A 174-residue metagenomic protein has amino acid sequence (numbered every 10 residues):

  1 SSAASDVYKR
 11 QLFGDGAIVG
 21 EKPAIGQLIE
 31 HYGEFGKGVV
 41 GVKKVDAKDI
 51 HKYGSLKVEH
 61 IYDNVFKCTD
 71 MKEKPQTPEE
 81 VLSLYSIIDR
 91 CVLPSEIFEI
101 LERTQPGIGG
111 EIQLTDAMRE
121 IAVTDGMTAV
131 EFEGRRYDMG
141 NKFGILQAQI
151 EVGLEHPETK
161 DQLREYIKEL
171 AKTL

Functional and structural regions predicted by a protein language model:
S1-Y8: Short, small-residue-biased leader/transition segments that mark boundaries at the very start of proteins
K9-R10, I29-G33, H60-D138, K142-E165: Catalytic-core segments of class I nucleotidyltransferases/pyrophosphorylases that form NMP-activated intermediates
L12-D15: Active-site acidic Asp-centered loop
A17-A47: Conserved donor-nucleotide/metal-binding helix-loop-beta segment in metal-dependent transferases, i.e., the alpha-helix
E21-A24, I50-G54, E80-L84, E102-T104: A short secondary-structure junction signal
G38-K43, H51-S55, K74-E79, L114-D116: Glycine-rich, charged/polar anion/phosphate-binding loops that engage phosphate groups from diverse ligands
D49-K52, L56, R90, P94: Nucleotide-activated chemistry modules centered on ATP-dependent adenylation/adenylyltransferase
L163-Y166, L170-L174: Intrinsic disorder at enzyme termini
